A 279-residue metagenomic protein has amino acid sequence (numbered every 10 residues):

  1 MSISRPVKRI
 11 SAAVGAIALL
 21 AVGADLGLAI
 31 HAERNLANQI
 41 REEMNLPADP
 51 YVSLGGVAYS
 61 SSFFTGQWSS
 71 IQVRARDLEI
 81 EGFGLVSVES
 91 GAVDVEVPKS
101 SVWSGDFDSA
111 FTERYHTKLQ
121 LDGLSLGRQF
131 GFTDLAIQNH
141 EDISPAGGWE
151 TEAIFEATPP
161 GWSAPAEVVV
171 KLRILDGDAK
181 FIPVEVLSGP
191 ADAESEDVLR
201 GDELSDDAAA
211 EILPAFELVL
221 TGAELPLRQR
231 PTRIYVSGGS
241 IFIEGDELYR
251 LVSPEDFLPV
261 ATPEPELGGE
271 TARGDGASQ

Functional and structural regions predicted by a protein language model:
M1-F64, I80, E255-Q279: Hydrophobic membrane-targeting and insertion signals
P47-G127, G131-P160: N-terminal beta-strand/beta-hairpin edge segment
V88-P98, V168-L175, L258-Q279: A short, surface-exposed beta-strand/turn
S90-S100, H140-D202, I241, G245-L248: Hydrophobic membrane/lipid-contacting segments
V102-T133, V168-A215: Small-residue helix/turn framework positions
D192-Q279: Extracytoplasmic/luminal low-complexity segments enriched in Pro/Gly and acidic/polar residues that act as flexible
